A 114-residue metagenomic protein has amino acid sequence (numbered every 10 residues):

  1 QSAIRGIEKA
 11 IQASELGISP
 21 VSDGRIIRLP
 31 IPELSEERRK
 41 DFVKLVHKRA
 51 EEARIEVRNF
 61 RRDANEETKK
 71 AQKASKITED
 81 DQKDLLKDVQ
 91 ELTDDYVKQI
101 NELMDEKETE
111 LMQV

Functional and structural regions predicted by a protein language model:
Q1-K40: Ribosome-associated translation termination/rescue signal centered on the conserved GGQ peptidyl-tRNA hydrolysis loop
I27-V114: Positively charged, low-complexity, intrinsically disordered RNA-binding extensions
